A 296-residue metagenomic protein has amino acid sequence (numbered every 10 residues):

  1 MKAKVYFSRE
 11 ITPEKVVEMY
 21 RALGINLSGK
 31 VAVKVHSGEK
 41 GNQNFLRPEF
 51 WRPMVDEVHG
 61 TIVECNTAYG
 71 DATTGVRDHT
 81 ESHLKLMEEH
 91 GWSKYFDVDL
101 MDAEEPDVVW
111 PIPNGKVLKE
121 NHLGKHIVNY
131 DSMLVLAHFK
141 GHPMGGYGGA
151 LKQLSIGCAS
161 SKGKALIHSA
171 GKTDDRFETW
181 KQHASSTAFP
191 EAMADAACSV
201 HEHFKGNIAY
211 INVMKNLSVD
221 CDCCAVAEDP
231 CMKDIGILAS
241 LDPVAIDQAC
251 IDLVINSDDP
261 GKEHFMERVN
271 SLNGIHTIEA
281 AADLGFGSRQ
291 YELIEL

Functional and structural regions predicted by a protein language model:
K2-R52, E57, T61-L296: Extended, low-polarity segments enriched in aliphatic/aromatic residues
